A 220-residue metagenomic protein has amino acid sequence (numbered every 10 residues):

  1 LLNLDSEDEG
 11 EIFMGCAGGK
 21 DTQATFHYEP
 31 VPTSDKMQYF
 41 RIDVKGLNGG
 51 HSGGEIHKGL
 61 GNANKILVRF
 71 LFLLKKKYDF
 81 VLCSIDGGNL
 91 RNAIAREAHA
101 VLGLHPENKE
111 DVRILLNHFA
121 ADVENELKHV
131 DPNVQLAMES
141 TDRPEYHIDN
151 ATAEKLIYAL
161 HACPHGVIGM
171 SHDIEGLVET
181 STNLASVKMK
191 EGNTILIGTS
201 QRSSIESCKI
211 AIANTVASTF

Functional and structural regions predicted by a protein language model:
L1-R202: Midchain, well-structured core segments that form catalytic/ion-binding scaffolds
S207-F220: Redox- and metal-dependent alpha/beta enzyme cores, enriched for Fe-S-associated oxidoreductases and cofactor-handling
